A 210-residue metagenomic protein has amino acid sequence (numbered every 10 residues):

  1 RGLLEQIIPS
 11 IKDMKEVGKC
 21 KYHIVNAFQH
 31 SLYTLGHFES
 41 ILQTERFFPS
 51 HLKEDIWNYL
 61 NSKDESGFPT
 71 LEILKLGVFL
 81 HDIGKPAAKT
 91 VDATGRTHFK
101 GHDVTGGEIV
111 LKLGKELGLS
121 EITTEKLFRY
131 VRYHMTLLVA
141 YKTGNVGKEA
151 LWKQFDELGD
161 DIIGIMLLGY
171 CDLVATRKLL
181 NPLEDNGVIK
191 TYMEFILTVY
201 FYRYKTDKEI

Functional and structural regions predicted by a protein language model:
R1, H37, Y130, H134 (+2 more regions): Residues that form generic nucleotide/phosphate-binding pockets
R1, K12-V17, L52-W57, K126-H134 (+2 more regions): A glycine-rich phosphate-binding loop feature that marks nucleotide/adenosyl-phosphate handling sites
R1-A93, T97-H98: Acidic/His-rich, divalent-metal-binding segments that scaffold phosphate/diphosphate chemistry
Q29-H30, V110, V188-I189, V199-Y202: Short, intrinsically disordered/low-complexity patches at protein termini and at juxtamembrane boundaries
W57-L180: Divalent metal-dependent catalytic cores for phosphoryl transfer on phosphate-bearing substrates
D172, N181, K190, I196-Y200: Metal-dependent nucleotide-binding catalytic modules
K178, L197-I210: C-terminal accessory/binding modules appended to enzymatic or scaffolding proteins
